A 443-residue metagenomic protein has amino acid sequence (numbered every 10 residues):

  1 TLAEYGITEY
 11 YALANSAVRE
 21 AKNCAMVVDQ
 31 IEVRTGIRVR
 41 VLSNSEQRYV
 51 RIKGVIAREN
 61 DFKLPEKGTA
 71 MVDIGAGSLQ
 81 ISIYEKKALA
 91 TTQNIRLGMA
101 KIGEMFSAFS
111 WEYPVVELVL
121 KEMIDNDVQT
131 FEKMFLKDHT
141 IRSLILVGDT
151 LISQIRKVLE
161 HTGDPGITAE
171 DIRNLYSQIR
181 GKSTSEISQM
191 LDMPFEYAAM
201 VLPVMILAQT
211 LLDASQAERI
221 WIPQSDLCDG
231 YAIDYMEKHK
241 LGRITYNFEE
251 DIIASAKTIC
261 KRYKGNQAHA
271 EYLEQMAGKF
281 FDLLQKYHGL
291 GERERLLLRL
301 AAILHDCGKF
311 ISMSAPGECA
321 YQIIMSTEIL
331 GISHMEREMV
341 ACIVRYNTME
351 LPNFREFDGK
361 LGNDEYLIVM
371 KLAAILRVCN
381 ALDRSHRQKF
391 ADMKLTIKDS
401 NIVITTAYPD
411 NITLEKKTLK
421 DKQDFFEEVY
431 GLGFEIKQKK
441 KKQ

Functional and structural regions predicted by a protein language model:
T1-T8, A17-K22, V27, V33-E66 (+6 more regions): Helical "lid/coupling" subdomains associated with nucleotide-phosphate turnover
G68-V72: Two-metal-ion RNase H-like nuclease active-site motif
D73, R384-S385: Short linear motifs in intrinsically disordered
G75-S78: Active-site-adjacent helix-turn-beta-strand microarchitecture at beta-sheet edges that either contains or buttresses
Y84, A407, K439: Surface loops and adjacent helix of pleckstrin homology
E218, Y430-Q443: A short amphipathic beta-strand at an alpha->beta junction
S385, K389-F434: Low-complexity, glycine/alanine/valine/leucine- and proline-rich hydrophobic stretches
